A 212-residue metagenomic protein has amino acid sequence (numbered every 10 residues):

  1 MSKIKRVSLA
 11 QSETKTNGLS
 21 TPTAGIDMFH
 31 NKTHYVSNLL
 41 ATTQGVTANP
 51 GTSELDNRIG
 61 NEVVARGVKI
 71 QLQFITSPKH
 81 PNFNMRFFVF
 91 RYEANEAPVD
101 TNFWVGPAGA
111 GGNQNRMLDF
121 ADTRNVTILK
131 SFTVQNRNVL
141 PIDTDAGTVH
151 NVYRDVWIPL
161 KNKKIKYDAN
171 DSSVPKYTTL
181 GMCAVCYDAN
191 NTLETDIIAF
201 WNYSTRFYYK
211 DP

Functional and structural regions predicted by a protein language model:
M1-P212: Capsid-like jelly-roll
